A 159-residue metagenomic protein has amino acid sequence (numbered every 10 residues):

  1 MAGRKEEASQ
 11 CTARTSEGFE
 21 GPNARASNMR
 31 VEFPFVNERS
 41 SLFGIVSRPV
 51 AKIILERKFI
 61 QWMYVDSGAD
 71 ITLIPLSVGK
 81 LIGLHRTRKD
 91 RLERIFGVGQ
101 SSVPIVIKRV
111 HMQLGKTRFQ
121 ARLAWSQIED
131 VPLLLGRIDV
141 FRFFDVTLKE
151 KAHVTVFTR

Functional and structural regions predicted by a protein language model:
M1-R159: Pepsin/retropepsin-fold aspartyl endopeptidases
